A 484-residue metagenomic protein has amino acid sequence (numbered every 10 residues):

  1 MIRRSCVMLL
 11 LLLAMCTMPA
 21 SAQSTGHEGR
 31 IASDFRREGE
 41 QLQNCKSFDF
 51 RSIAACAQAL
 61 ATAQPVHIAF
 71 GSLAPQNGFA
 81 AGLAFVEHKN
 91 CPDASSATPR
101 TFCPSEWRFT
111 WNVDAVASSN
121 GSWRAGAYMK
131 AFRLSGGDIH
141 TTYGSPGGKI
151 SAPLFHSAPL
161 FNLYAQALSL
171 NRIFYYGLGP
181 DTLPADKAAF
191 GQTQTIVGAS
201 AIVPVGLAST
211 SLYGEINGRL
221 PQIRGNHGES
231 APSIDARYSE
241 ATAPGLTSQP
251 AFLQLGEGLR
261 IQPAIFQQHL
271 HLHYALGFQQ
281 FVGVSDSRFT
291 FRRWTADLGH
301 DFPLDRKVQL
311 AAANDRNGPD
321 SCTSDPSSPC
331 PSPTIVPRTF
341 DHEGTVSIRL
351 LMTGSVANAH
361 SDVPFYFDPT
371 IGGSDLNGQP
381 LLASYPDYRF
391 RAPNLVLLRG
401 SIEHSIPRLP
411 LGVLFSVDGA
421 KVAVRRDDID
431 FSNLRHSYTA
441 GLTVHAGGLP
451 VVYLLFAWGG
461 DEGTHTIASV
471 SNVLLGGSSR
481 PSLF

Functional and structural regions predicted by a protein language model:
C6-T17: Bacterial N-terminal signal peptides
A22-L154, S211-E215, P221-H269, Q379 (+6 more regions): Outer-membrane beta-barrel initiation region
H27, Q43-D49, H67, V86 (+5 more regions): C-terminal outer-membrane beta-barrel translocator/porin domains of Gram-negative envelope proteins and their
I68, F109-A115, A127, T141 (+9 more regions): Membrane-embedded beta-strand positions of outer-membrane beta-barrel proteins
S72-Q76, E87-K89, A115-G121, M129-R133 (+13 more regions): Transmembrane beta-strands of outer-membrane beta-barrel pores
N77-A81, S119-A125, T142-P146, G191-V197 (+7 more regions): Residues that define the transmembrane beta-barrel architecture of outer-membrane proteins
L83, A127-M129, G148, V197-A201 (+6 more regions): Membrane-embedded beta-strands of outer-membrane beta-barrel proteins, especially the hydrophobic/small aromatic
G137-T193, L351-I371, V452-S471, L483-F484: Outer-membrane beta-barrel translocator/channel fold
